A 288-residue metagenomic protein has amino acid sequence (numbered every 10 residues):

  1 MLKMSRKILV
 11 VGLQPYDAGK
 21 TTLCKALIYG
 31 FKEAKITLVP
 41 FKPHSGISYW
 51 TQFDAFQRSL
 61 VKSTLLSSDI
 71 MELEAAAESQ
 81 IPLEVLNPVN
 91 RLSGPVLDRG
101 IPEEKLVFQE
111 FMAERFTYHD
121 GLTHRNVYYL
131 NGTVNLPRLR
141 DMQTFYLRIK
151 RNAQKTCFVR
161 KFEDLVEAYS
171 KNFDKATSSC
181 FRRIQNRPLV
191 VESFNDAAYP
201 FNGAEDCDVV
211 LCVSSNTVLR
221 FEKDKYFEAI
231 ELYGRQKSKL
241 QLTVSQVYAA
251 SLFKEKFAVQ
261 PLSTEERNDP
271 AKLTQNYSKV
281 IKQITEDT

Functional and structural regions predicted by a protein language model:
L2-A18, T22-T288: Flexible phosphate-sensing "switch/lid" loops adjacent to ATP/NTP-binding sites across phosphate-transfer
